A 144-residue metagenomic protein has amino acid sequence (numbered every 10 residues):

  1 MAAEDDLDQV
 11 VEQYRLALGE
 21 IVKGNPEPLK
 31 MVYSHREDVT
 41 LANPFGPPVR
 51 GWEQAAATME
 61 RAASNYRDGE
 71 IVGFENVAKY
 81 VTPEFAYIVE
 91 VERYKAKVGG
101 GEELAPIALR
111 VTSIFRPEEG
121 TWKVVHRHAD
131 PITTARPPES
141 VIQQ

Functional and structural regions predicted by a protein language model:
A2-P28, D38-Q144: A beta-strand edge to alpha-helix "cap/lid" segment located at domain peripheries
V32-H35: Conserved catalytic core of Hanks-type protein kinase domains
